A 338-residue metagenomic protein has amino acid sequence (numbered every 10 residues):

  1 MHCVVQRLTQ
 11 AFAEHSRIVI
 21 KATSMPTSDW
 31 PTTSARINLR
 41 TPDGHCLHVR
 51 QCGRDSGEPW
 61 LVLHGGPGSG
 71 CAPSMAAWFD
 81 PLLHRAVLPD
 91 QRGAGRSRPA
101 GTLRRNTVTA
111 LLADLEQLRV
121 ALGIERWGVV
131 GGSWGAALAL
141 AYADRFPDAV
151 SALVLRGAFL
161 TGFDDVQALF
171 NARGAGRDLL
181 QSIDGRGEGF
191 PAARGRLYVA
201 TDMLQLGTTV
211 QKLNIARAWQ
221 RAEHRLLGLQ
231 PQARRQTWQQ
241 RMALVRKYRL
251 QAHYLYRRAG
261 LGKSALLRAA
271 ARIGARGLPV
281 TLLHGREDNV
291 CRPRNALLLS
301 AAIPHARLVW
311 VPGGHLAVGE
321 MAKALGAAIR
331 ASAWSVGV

Functional and structural regions predicted by a protein language model:
H45-P99: Conserved HGGG/HGGXW glycine-rich cap/lid loop of the alpha/beta-hydrolase fold
A110-R126: Conserved acidic catalytic loop of the alpha/beta-hydrolase fold
R126-D164: Conserved hydrolase catalytic core segment
R173-A271: Alpha/beta-hydrolase
L282-H284: Short beta-strand/loop motif that positions the catalytic acidic residue of the alpha/beta-hydrolase fold
N289-N295: Conserved alpha/beta-hydrolase "acid-adjacent" motif
A302-L316: Catalytic histidine neighborhood in serine/cysteine hydrolases with alpha/beta-hydrolase-type architecture
G314-G326: Catalytic histidine-centered segment of alpha/beta-hydrolase-like enzymes
